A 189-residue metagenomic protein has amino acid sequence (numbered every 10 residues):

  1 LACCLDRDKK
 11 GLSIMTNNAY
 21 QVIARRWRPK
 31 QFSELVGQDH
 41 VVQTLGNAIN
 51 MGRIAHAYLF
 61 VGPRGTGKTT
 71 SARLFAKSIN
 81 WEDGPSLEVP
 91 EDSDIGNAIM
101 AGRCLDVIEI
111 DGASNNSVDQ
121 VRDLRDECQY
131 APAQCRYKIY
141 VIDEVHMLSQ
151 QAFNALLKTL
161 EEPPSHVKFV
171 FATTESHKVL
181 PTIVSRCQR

Functional and structural regions predicted by a protein language model:
A2-R189: P-loop/Walker A NTP-binding region and its immediately flanking N-terminal helices in P-loop NTPase folds
